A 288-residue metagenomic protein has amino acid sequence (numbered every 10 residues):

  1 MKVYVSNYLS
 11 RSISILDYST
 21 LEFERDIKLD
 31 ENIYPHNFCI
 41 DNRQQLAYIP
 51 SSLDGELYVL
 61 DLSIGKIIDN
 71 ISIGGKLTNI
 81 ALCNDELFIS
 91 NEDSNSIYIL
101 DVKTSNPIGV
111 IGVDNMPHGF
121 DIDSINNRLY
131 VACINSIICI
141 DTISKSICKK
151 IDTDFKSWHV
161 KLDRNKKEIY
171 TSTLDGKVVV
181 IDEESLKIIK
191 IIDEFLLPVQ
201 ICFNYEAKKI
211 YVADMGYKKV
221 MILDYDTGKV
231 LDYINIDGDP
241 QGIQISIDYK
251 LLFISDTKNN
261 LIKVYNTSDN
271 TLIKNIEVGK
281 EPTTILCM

Functional and structural regions predicted by a protein language model:
M1-M288: Predominantly soluble domains enriched in secretory-pathway, periplasmic, or organellar proteins
